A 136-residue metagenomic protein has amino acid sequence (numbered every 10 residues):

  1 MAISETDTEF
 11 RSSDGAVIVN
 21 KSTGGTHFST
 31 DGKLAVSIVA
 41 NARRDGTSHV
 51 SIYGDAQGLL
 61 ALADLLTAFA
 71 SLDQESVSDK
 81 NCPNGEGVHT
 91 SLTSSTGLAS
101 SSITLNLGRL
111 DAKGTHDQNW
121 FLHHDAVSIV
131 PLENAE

Functional and structural regions predicted by a protein language model:
M1-E136: Positively charged, low-complexity terminal tracts and the immediately adjacent first secondary-structure elements
